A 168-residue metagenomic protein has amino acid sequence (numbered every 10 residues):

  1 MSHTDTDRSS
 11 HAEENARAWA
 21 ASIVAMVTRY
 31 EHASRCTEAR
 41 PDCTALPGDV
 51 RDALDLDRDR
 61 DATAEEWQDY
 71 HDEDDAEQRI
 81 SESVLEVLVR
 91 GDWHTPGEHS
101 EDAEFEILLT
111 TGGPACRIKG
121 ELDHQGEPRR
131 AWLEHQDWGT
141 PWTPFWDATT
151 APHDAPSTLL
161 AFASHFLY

Functional and structural regions predicted by a protein language model:
M1-H3, L167-Y168: Short intrinsically disordered terminal tails
S2-L109: Negatively charged, low-complexity tracts enriched in Asp/Glu with abundant Ser/Thr
H32, C36, I118-L122, W146: Generic detector of ordered, mature protein regions
V50, R58, G113, G126 (+1 more regions): Generic low-complexity, intrinsically disordered sequence content enriched in small uncharged/hydrophobic residues
E104, L109-G139: Acidic, low-complexity, intrinsically disordered interaction modules
Q125-Y168: Polybasic, proline/glycine-rich intrinsically disordered low-complexity segments
